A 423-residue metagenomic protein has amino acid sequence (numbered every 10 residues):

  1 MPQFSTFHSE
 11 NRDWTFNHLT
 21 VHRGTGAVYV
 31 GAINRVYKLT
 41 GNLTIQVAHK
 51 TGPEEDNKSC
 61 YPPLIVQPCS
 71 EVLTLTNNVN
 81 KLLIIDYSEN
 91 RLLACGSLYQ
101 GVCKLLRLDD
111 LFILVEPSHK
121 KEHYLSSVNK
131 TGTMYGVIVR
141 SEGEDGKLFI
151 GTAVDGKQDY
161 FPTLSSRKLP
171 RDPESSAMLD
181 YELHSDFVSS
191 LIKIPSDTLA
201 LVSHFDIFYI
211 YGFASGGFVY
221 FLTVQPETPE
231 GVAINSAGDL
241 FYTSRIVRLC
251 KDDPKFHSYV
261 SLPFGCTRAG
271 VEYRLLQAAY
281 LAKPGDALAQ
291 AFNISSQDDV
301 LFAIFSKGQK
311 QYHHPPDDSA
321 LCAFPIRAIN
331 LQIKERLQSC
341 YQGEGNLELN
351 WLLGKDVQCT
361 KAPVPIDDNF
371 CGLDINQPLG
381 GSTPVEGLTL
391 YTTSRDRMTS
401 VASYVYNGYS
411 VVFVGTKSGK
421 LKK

Functional and structural regions predicted by a protein language model:
M1-K423: Disulfide-stabilized extracellular ectodomains of secreted/luminal proteins, especially beta-rich
